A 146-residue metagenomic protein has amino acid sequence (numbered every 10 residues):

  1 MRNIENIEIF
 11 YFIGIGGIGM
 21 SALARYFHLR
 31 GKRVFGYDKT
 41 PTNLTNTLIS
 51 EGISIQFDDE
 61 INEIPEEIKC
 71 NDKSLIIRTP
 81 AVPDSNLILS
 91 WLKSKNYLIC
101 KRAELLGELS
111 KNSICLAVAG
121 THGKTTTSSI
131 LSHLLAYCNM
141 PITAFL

Functional and structural regions predicted by a protein language model:
M1-S54, C70-D72, I76, K93-Y97 (+1 more regions): ATP-dependent carboxylate-amine ligase
Y11, D59, H122-G123: Histidine-centered active-site/metal-ligand motif
Y26, K32, E63-I68, P80-L146: Phosphate-binding loop of NTP-binding sites
K39-T40, E60, E104-L105: Short, ordered loop/turn segments at secondary-structure junctions
I55-D59, C100: Short acidic-hydrophobic, aromatic-tinged amphipathic segments that line or gate anion-handling sites
